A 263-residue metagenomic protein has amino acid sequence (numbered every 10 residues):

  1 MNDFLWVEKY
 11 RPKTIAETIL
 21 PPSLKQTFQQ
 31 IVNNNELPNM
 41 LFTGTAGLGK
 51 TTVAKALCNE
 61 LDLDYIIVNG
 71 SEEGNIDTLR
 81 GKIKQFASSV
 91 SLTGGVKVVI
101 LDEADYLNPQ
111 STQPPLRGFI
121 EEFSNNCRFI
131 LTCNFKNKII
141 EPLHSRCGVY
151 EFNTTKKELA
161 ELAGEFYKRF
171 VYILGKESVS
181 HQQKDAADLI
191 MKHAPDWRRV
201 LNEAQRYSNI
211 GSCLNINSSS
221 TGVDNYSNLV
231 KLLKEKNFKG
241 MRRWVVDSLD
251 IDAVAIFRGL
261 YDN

Functional and structural regions predicted by a protein language model:
M1-E158, G164-Y167, D188, Q205: P-loop/Walker A NTP-binding region and its immediately flanking N-terminal helices in P-loop NTPase folds
P22, N34, G164-N263: AAA+ P-loop NTPase domains with strong preference for DNA replication initiators and clamp-loader complexes
